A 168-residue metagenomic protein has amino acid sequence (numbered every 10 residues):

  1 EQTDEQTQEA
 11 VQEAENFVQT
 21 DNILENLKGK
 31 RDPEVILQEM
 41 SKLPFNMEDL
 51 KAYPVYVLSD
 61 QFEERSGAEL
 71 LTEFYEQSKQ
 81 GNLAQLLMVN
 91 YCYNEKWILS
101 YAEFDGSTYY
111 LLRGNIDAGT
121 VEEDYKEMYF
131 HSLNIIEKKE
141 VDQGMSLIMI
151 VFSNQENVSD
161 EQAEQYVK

Functional and structural regions predicted by a protein language model:
Q2-K168: Mature, Sec-exported extracytoplasmic domains of Gram-positive
